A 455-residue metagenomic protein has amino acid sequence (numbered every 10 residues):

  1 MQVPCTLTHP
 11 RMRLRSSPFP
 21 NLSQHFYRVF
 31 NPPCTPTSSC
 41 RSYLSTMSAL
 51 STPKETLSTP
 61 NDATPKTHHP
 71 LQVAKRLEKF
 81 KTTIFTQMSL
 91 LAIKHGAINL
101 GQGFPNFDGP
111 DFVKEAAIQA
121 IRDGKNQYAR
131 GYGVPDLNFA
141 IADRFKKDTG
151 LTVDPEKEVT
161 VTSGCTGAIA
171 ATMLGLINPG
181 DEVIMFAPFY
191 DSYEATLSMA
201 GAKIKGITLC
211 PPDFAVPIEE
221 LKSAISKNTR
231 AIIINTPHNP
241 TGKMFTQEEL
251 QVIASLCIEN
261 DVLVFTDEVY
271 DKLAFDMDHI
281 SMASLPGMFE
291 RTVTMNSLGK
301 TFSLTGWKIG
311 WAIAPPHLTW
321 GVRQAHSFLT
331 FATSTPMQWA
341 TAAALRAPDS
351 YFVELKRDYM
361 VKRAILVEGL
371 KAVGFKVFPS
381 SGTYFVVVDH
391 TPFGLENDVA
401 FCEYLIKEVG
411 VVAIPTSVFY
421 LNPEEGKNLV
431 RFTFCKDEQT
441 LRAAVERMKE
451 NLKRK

Functional and structural regions predicted by a protein language model:
C5, R11-R28, C34, R41-A74 (+4 more regions): PLP-dependent class I/II
K125-Y128: A short acidic, glycine-rich active-site loop that binds or catalyzes chemistry on phosphate/adenosine moieties
Y132-G133: Short beta-strand to alpha-helix junction loop
L137-I141, G164: Conserved AMP-binding/adenylate-forming core of the ANL superfamily
